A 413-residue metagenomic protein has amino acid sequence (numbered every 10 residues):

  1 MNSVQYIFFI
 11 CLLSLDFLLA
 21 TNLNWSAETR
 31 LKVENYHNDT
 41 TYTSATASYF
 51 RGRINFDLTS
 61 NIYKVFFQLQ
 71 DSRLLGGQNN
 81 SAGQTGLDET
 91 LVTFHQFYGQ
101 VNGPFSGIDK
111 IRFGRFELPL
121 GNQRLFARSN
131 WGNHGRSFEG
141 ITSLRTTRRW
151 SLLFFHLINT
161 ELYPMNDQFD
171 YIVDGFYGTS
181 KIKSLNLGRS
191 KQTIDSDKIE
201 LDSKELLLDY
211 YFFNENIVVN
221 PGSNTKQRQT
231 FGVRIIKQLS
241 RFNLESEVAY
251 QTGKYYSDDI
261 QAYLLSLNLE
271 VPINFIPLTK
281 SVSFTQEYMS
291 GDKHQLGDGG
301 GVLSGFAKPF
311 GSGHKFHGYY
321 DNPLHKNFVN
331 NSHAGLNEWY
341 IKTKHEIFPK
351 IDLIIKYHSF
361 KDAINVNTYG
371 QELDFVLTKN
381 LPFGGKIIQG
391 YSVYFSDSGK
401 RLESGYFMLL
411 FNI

Functional and structural regions predicted by a protein language model:
M1: Zn2+-dependent cytidine deaminase-like catalytic core
V4-L15: Sec-dependent N-terminal signal peptides
F17-G114, I141-L152, K226-Q229, V233-K254 (+3 more regions): Beta-barrel outer-membrane channel/assembly domains of diderm bacteria
A27, I111-G114, D209-F212, V282-M289: Extended hydrophobic secondary-structure segments that form protein cores and membrane-embedded regions
K32, G76-F94, P104-N224, Q229-F231 (+1 more regions): Surface-exposed coil loops of outer-membrane beta-barrel proteins
N214-N216, T252, Q286-D292: Glycine-rich beta-alpha junction loops
D259-P309: Long, well-ordered mid-to-C-terminal structural blocks that present hydrophobic/aromatic surfaces
